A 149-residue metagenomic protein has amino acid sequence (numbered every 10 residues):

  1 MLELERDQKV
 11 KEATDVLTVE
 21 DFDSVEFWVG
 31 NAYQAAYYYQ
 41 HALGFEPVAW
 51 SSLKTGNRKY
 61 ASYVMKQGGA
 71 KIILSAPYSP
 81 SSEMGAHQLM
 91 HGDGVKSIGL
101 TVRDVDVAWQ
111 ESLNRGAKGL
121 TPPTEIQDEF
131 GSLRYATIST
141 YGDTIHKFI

Functional and structural regions predicted by a protein language model:
M1-V10, Y63-S81, I145-I149: Conserved oxyanion/phosphate-binding beta-strand-loop segments in alpha/beta enzyme cores
E3-D7, L17-K71, N114, P123-E129 (+1 more regions): Core segments of cupin and vicinal oxygen chelate
E12, S51-K54, E83-Q88, G99 (+2 more regions): Catalytic micro-motifs at enzyme active sites that drive phosphoryl/nucleotidyl and oxygen chemistry
E20-G30, Y63-V64, E83-Q110, R115 (+1 more regions): Vicinal oxygen chelate
Y37, E83, W109-Q110, H146-F148: Short helix/loop capping segments that flank catalytic or ligand/cofactor-binding pockets
R134-I149: C-terminal catalytic ATP-binding subdomain
